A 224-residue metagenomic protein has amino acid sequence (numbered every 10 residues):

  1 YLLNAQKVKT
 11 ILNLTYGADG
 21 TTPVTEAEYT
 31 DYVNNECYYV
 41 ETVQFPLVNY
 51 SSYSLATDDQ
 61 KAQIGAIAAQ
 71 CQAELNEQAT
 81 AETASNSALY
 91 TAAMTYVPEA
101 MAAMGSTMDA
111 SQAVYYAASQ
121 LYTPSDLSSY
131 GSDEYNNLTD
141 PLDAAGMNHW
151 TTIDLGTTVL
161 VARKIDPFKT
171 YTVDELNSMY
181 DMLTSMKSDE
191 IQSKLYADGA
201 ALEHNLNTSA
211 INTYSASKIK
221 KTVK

Functional and structural regions predicted by a protein language model:
Y1-A66, P124-K224: PPIase-associated folding chaperone regions across multiple families
Q70-D133: Peptidyl-prolyl cis-trans isomerase
